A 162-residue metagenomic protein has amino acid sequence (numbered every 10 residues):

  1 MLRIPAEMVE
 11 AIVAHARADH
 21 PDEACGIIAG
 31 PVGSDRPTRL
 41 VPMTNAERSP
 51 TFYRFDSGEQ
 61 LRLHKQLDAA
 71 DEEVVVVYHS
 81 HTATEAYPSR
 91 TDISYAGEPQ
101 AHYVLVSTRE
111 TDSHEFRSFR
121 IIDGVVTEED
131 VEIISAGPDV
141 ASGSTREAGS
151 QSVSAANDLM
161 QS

Functional and structural regions predicted by a protein language model:
M1-V74, A83-S162: Conserved beta-strand-loop surface patch within small alpha/beta domains used for substrate/adaptor or ligand engagement
S80: Metallo-beta-lactamase
